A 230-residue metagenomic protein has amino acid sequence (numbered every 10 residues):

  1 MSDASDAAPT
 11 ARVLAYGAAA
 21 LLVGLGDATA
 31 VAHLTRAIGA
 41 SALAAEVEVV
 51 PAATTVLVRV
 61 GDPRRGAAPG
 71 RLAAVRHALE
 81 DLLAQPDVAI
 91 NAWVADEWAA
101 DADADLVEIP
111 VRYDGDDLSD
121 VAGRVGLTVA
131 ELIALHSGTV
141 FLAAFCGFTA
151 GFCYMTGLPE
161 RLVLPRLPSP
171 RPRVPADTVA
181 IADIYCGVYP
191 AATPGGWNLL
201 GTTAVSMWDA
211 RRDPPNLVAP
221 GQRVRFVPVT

Functional and structural regions predicted by a protein language model:
S2-T230: Glycine-rich active-site loops that engage anionic ligands at enzyme catalytic sites
